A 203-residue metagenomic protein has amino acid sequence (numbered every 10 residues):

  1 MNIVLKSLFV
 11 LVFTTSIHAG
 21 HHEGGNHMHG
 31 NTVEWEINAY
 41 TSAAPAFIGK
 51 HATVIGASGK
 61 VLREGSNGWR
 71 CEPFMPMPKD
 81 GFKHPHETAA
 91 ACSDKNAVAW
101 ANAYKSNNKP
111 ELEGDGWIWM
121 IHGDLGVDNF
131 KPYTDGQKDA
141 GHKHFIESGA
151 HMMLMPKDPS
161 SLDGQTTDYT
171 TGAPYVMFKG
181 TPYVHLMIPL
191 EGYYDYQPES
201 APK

Functional and structural regions predicted by a protein language model:
N2-V10: Sec-dependent signal peptide recognition, specifically the positively charged N-region followed immediately by
T14-I17: N-terminal signal peptide c-region/cleavage motif recognized by signal peptidases
E23-K203: Primary mode marks residue(s) on the alpha4-beta5-alpha5 output face of response regulator receiver
